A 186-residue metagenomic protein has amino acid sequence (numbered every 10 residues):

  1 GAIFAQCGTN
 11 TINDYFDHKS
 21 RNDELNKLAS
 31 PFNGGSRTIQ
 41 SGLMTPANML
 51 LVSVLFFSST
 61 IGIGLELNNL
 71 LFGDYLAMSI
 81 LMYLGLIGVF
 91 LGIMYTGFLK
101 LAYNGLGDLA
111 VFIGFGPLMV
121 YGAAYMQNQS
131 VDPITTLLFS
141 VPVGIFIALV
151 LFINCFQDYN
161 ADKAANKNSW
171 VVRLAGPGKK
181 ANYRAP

Functional and structural regions predicted by a protein language model:
G1-I12, H18, M82-I93, P133-I153: Membrane-embedded alpha-helical segments that form the functional core of polytopic membrane enzymes, especially those
F4, F16, F32, F56-F57 (+8 more regions): Phenylalanine-focused residue identity feature
I12-F57, I147-P186: Solvent-exposed interhelical
G35-I134: Intramembrane alpha-helical segments
Y125, S140, R173: Residues that form generic nucleotide/phosphate-binding pockets
